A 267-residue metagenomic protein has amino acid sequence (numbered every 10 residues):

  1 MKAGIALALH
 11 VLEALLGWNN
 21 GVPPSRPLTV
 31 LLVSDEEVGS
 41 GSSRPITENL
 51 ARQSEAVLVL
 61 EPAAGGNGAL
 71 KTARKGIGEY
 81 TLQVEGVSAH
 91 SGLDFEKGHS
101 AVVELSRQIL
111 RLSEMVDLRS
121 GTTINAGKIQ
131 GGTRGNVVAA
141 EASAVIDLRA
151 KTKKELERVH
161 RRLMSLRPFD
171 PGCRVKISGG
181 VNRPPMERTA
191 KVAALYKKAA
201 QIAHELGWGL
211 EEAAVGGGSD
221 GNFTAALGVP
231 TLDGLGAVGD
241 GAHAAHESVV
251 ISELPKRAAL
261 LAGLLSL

Functional and structural regions predicted by a protein language model:
M1-A73: Acidic/histidine-rich catalytic neighborhood of metal-dependent amide-processing enzymes
P62-N67, T72, G78-L267: Metal-dependent amide/peptide-bond hydrolase catalytic core, centered on the "pita-bread" metallohydrolase fold
